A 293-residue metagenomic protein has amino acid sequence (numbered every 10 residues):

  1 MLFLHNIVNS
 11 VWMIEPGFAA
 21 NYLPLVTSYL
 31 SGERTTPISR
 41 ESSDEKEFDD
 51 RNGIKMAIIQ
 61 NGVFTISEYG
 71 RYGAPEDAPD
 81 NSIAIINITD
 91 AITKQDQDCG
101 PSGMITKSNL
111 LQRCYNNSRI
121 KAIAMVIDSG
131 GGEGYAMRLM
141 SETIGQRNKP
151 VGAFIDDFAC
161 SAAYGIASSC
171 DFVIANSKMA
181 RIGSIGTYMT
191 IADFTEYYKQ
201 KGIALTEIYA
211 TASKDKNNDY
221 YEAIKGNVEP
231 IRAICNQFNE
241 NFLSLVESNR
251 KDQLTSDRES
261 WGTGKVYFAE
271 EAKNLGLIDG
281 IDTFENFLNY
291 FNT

Functional and structural regions predicted by a protein language model:
M1-K149, F158, A162-N249: Small-residue-centered hinge/linker elements
F3, G145, A153, S161 (+1 more regions): Assembly/oligomerization interface modules of large self-assembling protein complexes
